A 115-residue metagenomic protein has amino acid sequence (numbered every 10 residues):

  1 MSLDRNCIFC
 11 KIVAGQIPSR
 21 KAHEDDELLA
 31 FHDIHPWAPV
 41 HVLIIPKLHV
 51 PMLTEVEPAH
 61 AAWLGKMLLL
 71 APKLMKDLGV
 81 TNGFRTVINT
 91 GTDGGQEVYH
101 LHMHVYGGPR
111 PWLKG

Functional and structural regions predicted by a protein language model:
M1-G115: HIT superfamily nucleotide-processing domains
